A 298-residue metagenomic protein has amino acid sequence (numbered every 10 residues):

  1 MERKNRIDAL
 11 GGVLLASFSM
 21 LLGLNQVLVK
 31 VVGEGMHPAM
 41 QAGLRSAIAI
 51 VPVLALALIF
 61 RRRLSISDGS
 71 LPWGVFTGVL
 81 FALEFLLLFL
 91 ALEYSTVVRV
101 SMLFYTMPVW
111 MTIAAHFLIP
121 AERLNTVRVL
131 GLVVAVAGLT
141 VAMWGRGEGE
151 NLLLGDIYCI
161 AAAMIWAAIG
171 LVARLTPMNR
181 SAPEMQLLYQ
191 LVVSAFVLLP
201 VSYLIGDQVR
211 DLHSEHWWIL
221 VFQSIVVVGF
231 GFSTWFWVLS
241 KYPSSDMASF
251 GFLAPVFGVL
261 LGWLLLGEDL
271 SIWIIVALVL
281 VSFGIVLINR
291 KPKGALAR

Functional and structural regions predicted by a protein language model:
M1-M20, A39, I50-F76, F89 (+6 more regions): Membrane-interface interhelical linkers
E2-K4, V13, L44-A47, W144 (+2 more regions): C-terminal-most transmembrane helix of multi-pass membrane proteins
M20-V51, T96-R99, A168-V193, D207: Juxtamembrane helix-loop-helix junctions in multi-pass membrane proteins
G23, V27, L54, G78 (+9 more regions): Hydrophobic/small/kink-forming positions within alpha-helical transmembrane segments of polytopic membrane proteins
V32, Q41, R45, A91 (+6 more regions): Hydrophobic/aromatic residues within transmembrane alpha-helices of multi-pass small-molecule transporters
G33-M40, L86-F104, S181-P183, S233-F250: Structural motif at transmembrane-helix junctions in multi-pass transporters
H37-A49, L90-P108, L153-I165, E215-V228 (+1 more regions): Structural signature of hydrophobic alpha-helical transmembrane segments
V53, V75, T106, I113-A114 (+5 more regions): Hydrophobic transmembrane alpha-helices of multi-pass small-molecule transport proteins
